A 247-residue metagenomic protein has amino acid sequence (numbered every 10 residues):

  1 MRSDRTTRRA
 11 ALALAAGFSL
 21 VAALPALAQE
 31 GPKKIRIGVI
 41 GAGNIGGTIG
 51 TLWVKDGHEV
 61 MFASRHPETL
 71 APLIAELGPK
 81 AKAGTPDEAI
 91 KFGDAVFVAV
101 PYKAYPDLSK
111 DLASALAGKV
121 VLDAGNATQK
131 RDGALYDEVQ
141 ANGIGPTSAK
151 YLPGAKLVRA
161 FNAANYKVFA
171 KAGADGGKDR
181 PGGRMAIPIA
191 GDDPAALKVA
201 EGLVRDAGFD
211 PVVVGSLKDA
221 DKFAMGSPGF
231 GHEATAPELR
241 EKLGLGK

Functional and structural regions predicted by a protein language model:
M1-F18: N-terminal secretory signal peptides and thylakoid transit peptides that target proteins across membranes
A26-E30: Boundary at the C-terminal end of the N-terminal hydrophobic targeting segment
G31-I35, T51, K55-A95, A99-D107 (+1 more regions): Conserved N-terminal Rossmann-fold NAD(P) cofactor-binding segment
A42-G43: Glycine-rich Rossmann-fold phosphate-binding loop(s) that bind the pyrophosphate of adenine dinucleotide cofactors
G46-G47: N-terminal Rossmann-fold NAD(P) dinucleotide-binding loop
G125-N165, K171-A174: Rossmann-fold NAD(P)-binding glycine/threonine-rich loop
P181-K247: Active-site-lining helix/loop region of Rossmann-like oxidoreductase modules
